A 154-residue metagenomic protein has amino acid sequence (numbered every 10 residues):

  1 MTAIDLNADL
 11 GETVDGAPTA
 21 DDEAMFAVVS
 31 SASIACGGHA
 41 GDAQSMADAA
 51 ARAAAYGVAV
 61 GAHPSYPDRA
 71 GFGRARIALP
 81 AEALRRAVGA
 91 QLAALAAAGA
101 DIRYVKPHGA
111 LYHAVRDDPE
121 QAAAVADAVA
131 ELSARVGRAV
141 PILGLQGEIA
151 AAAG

Functional and structural regions predicted by a protein language model:
I4-A8, A32-I34, V60-P64, R103-P107 (+1 more regions): Hydrophobic faces of well-ordered beta-strands that scaffold small-molecule active sites in alpha/beta enzyme cores
I4-T19: N-terminal basic/disordered segments at the start of proteins
D9-T13, A35-H39, S65-G71, H108-Y112 (+1 more regions): Active-site beta-loop-alpha junctions enriched in small/polar residues
D15-A47: A short alpha/beta connector and helix-capping loop motif
A20, D118-A126: Charged helix-capping and loop-helix junction motifs
E23-A27, D48-G61, G99: Acidic (Asp/Glu)-rich catalytic clusters
S33-H39, V88, A114-V115, A130-G147: Catalytic beta/alpha-barrel core
D68-P107: Glycine/small-residue-rich loop that forms an oxyanion/phosphate-binding "nest" at active or ligand-binding sites
